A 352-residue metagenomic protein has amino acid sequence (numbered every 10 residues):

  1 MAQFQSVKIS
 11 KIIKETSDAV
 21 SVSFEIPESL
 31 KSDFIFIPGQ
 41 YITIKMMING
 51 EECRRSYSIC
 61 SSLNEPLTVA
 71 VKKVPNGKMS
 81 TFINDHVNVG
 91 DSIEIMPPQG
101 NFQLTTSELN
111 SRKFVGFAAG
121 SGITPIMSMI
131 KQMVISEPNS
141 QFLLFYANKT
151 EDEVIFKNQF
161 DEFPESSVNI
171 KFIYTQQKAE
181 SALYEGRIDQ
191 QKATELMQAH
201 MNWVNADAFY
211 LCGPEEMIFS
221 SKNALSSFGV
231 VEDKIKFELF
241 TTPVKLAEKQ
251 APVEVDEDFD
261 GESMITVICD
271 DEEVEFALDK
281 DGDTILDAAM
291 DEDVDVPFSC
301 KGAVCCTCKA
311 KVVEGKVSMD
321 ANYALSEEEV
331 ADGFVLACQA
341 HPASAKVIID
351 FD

Functional and structural regions predicted by a protein language model:
M1-K8, K14, D18, E28-L30 (+6 more regions): Iron-sulfur (Fe-S) cluster-binding modules
A2-M96, L109-R112, N148-T150, D161-P164 (+1 more regions): Ferredoxin-reductase
L63-P66, E108-N110, P342-F351: Ligand-binding loop in jelly-roll beta-barrel domains
F82-F259, M264-T266: FNR/FR-type flavoprotein reductase catalytic core
G100, K316-D320, I349-D352: Short cysteine/histidine-rich zinc-coordinating motifs and their immediately flanking basic loops
P125, M290, V294-M319, E329-A343: Local cysteine-cluster metal-coordination motifs and their immediate loop/turn environment, predominantly Fe-S cluster
K236-D291, T307-V312, A340-D352: Redox cofactor-anchoring modules in respiratory/redox and cofactor-processing assemblies
